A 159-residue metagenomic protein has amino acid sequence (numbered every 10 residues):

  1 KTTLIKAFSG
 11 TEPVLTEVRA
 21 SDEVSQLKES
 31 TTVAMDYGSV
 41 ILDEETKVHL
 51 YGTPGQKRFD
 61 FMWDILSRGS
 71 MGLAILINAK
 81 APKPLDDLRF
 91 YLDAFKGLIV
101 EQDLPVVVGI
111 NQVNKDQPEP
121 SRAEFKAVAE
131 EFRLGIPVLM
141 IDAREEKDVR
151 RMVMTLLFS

Functional and structural regions predicted by a protein language model:
K1-A34, G38-H49: Conserved G1/Walker A P-loop phosphate-binding module
M35, D43-E45, R68-S70, E101-L104: Short loop/turn elements that form and flank the Walker-type P-loop nucleotide-binding site in RecA-like NTPase cores
Y51-T53, I141: Cofactor-binding loops of NAD(P)H-dependent oxidoreductases, dominated by short-chain dehydrogenase/reductases
P54-R58: Short beta->alpha connector loops
F59-P82, F95-I99: Inter-motif core of Ras-like GTPase G domains
G72-L76, I99-V113, E131-I141: Conserved beta-strand/loop subsegment of P-loop NTPase cores
A79-E101, Q112, P118-F132: Conserved catalytic-core segment of NTP-binding enzymes
N114-S159: Canonical P-loop GTPase G-domain recognition
